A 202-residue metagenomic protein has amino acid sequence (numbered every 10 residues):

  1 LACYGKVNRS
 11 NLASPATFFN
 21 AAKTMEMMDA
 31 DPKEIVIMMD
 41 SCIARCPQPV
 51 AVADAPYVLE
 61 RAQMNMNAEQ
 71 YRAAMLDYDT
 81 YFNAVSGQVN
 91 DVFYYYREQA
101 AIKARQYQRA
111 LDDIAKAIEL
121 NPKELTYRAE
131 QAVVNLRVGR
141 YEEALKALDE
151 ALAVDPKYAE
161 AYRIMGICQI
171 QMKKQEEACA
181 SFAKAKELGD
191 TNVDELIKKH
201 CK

Functional and structural regions predicted by a protein language model:
K6-V7, C42, T80-Y81, K116-A117 (+2 more regions): Canonical positions in the second alpha-helix
S10, R45-P49, A84-S86, L120 (+2 more regions): Structural marker of alpha-solenoid helical repeat scaffolds
S14-A16, V50-A51, A55, V89-V92 (+3 more regions): Helix-start (N-cap) detector for alpha-helical repeat units in TPR-like alpha-solenoids, especially tetratricopeptide
N20, E60, Y96, E130 (+2 more regions): Canonical tetratricopeptide repeat
M27-M28, N67, K103, R137-V138 (+1 more regions): Register position in tetratricopeptide repeats
Q171-K202: Terminal, low-structured helical/coil segments at or just beyond the last alpha-helical repeat
